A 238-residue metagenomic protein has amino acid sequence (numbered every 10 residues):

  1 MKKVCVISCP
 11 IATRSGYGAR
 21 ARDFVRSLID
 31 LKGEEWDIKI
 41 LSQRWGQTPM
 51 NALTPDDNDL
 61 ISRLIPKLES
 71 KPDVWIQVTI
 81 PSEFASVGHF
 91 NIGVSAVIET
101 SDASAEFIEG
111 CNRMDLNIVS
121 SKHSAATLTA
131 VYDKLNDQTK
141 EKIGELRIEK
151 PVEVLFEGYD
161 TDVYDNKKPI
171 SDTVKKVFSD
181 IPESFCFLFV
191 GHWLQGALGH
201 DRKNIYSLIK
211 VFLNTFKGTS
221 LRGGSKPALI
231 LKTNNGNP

Functional and structural regions predicted by a protein language model:
M1-P72, R222-G223, A228: N-terminal pre-catalytic "stem/leader" segment of glycosyltransferase-like enzymes
V6-C9, K39-S42, I76-T79, F156 (+2 more regions): Short beta-strand segments
V6-S8, G46-L128: Extended catalytic core of nucleotide-activated donor transferases of GT-like folds
I11-R14, V25, Q43-T48, I80-F84 (+6 more regions): Short, solvent-exposed loop/turn segments at secondary-structure junctions
R20-S27, D160-P238: Conserved catalytic-core segment of nucleotide-activated headgroup transferases in glycan assembly
L31-K32, I65-L68, Y132-E145, T215-G223: Alpha-helix termini
E34-W36, E141-K150, D180-E183, S220-P227: Short helix-terminating capping/connector loops at secondary-structure junctions
L116-T173: Donor nucleotide-sugar binding/catalytic pocket of nucleotide-sugar-dependent glycosyltransferases
